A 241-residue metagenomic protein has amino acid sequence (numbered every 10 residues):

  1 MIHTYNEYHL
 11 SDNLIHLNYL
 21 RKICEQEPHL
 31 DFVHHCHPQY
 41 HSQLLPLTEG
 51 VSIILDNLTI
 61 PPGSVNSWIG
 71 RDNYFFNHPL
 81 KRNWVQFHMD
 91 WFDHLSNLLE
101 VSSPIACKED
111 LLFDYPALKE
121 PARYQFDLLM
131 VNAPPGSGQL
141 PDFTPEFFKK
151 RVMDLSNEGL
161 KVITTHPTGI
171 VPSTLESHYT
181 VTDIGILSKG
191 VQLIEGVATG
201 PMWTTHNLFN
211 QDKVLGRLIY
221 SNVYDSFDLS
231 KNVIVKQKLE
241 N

Functional and structural regions predicted by a protein language model:
M1-H3, D127, Q192-L193: Structural motif
M1-H88, D183-I186, P201-H206: Active-site and donor-binding regions of nucleotide-sugar-utilizing enzymes
H3-T4, H34, M130, T164 (+1 more regions): Structural beta-sheet core signal
N6, N132-A133, A198: Glycine-rich, N-terminal phosphate-binding loop of Rossmann-like dinucleotide-binding domains
N13-L17, L140-V233: Donor-binding and catalytic core of enzymes assembling or modifying cell-surface/extracellular glycoconjugates
S52-L58, E176-Y179, N232-N241: Short acidic-hydrophobic, aromatic-tinged amphipathic segments that line or gate anion-handling sites
L58-T59, P135, I219-Y224: Short, acidic/turn-prone active-site loops that include or flank metal/cofactor- and phosphate-binding residues
N73-D142: Mid-sequence helix-capping/hinge segment at a functional interface
